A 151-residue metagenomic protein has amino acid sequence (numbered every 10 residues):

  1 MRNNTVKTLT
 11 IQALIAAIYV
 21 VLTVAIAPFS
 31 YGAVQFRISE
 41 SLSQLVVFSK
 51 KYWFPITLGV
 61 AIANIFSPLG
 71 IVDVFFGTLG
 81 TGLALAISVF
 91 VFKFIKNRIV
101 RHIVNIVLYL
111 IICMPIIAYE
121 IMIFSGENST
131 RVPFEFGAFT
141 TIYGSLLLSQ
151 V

Functional and structural regions predicted by a protein language model:
M1-F54: Hydrophobic transmembrane alpha-helices
Y19, I56-N64: Small-polar-interrupted transmembrane alpha-helices in polytopic inner-membrane proteins
P28-A33, A61-L79, L83-V151: Membrane-embedded alpha-helical hairpins and interfacial helices in multi-pass inner-membrane proteins
V46-I56, K93-H102: Membrane-helix interface "capping/anchor" motifs
